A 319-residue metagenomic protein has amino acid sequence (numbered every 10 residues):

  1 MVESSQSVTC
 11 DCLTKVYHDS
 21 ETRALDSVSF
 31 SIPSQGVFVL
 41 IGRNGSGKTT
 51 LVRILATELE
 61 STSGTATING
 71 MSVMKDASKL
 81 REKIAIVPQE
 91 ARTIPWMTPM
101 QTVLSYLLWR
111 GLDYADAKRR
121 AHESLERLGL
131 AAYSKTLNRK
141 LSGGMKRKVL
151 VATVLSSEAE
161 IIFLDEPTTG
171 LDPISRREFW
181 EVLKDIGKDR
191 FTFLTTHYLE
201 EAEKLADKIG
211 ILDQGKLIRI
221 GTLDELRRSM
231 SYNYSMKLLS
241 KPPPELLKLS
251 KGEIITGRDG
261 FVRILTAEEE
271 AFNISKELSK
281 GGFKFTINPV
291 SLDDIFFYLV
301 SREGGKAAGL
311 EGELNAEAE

Functional and structural regions predicted by a protein language model:
A56: Helix-to-loop junction immediately C-terminal to a conserved catalytic motif
G64-K75, K79-L80: Conserved ABC transporter NBD signature motif
L104, L108, A115-Y133: Conserved ABC ATPase "signature" region
S156-E160, D189: A short, proline-enriched helix->beta-strand linker immediately N-terminal to the Walker B motif in ABC-type P-loop
I162-E166: Catalytic Walker B motif of ABC-type/P-loop ATPase nucleotide-binding domains
F179-E268: ABC transporter nucleotide-binding domain
T266-E319: C-terminal coupling/interaction segments
